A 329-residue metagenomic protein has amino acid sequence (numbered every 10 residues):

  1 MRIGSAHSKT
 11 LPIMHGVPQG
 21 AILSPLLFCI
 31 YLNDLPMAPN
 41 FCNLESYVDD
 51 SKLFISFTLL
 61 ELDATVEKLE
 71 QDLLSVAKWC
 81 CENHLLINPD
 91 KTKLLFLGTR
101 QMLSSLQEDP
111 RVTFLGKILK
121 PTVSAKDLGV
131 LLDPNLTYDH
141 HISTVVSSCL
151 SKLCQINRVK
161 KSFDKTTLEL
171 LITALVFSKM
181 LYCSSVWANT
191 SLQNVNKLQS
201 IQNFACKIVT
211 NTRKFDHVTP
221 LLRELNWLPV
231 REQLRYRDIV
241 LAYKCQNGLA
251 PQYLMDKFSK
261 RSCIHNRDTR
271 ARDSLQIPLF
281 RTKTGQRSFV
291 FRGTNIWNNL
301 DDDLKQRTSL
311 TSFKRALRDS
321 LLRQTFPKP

Functional and structural regions predicted by a protein language model:
R2-L27, F54-L62, V130, P134-N135 (+3 more regions): Short, conserved non-catalytic motifs in the polymerase core
H7, Q71, L86-S124: Short, conserved micro-motifs composed of acidic
H15-S24, L60-E67, L86, L136-V145 (+5 more regions): Conserved, non-catalytic sequence blocks in retroelement Pol enzymes and Pol-derived host proteins
G20, V48-D50, C80, A125-N135 (+7 more regions): Short, conserved catalytic/metal-binding micro-motifs enriched in Asp/Glu and His
P25-S56: Active-site palm subdomain of RNA-directed nucleic acid polymerases
K52-A77: Catalytic palm subdomain of template-directed nucleic-acid polymerases, centered on the conserved carboxylate motif
A77-L95, M102, N194-K260: Short, charged alpha-helical motifs in flexible N/C-terminal segments and linkers
I118-V186: Basic, alpha-helical interaction scaffolds
